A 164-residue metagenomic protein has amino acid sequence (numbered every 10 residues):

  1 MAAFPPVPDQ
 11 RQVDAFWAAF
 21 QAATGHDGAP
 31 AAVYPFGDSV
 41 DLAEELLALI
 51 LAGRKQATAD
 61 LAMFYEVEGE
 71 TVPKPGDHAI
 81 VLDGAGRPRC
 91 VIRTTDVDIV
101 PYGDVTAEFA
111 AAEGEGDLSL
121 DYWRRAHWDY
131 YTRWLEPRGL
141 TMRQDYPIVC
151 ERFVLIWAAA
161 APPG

Functional and structural regions predicted by a protein language model:
M1-V91, V97-G164: Mixed-charge, low-complexity intrinsically disordered regions
